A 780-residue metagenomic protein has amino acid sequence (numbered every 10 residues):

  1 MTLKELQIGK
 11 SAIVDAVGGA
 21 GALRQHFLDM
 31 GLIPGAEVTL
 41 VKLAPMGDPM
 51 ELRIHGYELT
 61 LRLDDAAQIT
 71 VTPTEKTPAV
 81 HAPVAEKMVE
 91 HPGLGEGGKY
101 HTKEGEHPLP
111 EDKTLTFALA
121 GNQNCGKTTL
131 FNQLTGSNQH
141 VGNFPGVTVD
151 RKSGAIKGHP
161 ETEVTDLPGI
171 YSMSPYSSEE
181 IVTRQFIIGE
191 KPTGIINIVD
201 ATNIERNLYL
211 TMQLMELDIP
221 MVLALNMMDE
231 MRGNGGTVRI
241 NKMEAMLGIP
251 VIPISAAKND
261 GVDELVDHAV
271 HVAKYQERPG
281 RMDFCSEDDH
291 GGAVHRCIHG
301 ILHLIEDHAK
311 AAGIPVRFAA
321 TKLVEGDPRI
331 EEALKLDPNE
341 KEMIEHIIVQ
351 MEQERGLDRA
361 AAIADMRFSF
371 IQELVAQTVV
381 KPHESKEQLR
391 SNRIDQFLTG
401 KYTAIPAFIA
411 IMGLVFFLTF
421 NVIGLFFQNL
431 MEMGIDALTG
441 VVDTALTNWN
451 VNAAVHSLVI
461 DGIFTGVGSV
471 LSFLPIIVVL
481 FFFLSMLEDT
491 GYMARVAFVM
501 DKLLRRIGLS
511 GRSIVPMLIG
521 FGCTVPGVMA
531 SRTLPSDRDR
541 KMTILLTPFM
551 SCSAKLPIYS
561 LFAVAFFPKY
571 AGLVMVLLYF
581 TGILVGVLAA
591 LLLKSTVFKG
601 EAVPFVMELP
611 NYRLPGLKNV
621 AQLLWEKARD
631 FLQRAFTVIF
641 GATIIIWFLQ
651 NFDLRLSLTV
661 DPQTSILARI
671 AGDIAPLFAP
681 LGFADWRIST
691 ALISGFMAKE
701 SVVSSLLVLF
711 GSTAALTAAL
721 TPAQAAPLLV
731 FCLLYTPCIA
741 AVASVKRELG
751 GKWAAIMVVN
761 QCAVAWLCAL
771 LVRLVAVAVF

Functional and structural regions predicted by a protein language model:
M1-V80: Compact, glycine-rich, soluble single-domain proteins
E90-S172, E190: Conserved G1/Walker A P-loop phosphate-binding module
H159, R184-V251, I558: Conserved C-terminal guanine-recognition region of P-loop GTPase G domains, centered on the G4
V222, R232-H383: Alpha-helical transmembrane helix bundles of large polytopic membrane transport and channel proteins
E354, A361-D365, K381, L425-I463 (+4 more regions): Extended, low-charge hydrophobic alpha-helical regions
L398-F498: Core alpha-helical transmembrane segments of integral membrane proteins
M433, A437-V441, A494-T524, K599-L623 (+1 more regions): Juxtamembrane inter-helical linkers in multi-pass membrane proteins
S553-V576, A740-G750, A769-F780: Transmembrane helix-loop junctions at the membrane interface of multipass transporters and ion channels
